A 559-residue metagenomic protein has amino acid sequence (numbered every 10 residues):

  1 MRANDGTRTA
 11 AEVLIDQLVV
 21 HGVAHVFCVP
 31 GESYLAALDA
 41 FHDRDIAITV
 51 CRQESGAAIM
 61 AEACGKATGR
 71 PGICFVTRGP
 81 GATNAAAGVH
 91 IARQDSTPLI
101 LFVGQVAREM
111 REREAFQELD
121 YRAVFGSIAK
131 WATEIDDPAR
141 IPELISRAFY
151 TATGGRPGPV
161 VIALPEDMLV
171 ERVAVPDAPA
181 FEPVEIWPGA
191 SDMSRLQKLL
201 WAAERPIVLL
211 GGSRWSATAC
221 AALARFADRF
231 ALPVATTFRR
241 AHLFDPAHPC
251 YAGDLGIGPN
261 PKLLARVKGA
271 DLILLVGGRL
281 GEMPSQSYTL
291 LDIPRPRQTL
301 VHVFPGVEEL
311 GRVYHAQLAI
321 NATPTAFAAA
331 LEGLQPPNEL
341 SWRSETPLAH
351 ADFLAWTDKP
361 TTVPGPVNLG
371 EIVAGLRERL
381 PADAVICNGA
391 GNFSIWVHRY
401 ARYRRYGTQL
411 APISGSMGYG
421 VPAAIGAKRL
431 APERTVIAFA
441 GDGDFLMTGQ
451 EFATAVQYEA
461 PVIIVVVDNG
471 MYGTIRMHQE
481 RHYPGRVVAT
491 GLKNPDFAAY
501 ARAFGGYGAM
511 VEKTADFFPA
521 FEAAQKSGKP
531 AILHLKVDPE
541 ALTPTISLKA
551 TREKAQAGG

Functional and structural regions predicted by a protein language model:
M1-G6, A139, V175, R297-N392 (+2 more regions): Phosphate/pyrophosphate-binding active-site segments
A11-I15, H21, E32, A37-L38 (+2 more regions): Active-site diphosphate/adenylate-binding microenvironment
E12-V23, A63-G69, R93, T151-R156 (+6 more regions): Glycine-rich phosphate/diphosphate-binding loops that line cofactor/substrate pockets in enzymes
E32-R108, K262, G269-E282, I395-Y472: Thiamine diphosphate
K66, G212-V301, R402-E433, L446-Q450 (+3 more regions): Glycine-rich, anion-gripping cofactor-binding loops and their flanking helix/strand elements in enzyme active sites
F102, R111-E112, F116-Q117, L264 (+4 more regions): Thiamine diphosphate
V103-L144, E166, R240-T346: Glycine-rich, acidic loop regions that bind phosphate or pyrophosphate groups
R147, T151-A202, P337-E339, T357: Conformationally flexible catalytic loops at phosphate/diphosphate-handling active centers
